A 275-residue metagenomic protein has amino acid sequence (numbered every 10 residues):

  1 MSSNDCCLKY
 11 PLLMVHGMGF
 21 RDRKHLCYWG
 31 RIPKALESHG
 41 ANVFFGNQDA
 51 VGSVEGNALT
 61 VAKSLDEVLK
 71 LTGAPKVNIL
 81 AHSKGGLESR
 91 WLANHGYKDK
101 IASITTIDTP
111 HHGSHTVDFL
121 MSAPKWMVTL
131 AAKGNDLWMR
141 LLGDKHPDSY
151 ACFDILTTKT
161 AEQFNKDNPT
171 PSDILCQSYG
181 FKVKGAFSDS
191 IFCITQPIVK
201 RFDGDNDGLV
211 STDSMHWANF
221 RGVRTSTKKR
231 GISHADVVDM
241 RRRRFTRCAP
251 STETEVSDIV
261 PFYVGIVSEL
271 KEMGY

Functional and structural regions predicted by a protein language model:
M1-C6, D167-N168: Short boundary motifs at domain starts and secondary-structure transition points
N4-V77: Active-site catalytic motif of lipid deacylating hydrolases and related acyltransferases
L12, H16, V43, A58-A161 (+1 more regions): Serine-dependent carboxylesterase/thioesterase catalytic core of lipase-like alpha/beta-hydrolase/SGNH enzymes
H16, N47-D49, D108, G180-K182 (+1 more regions): Residues at the C-termini of beta-strands that transition into short coil/loop
R21-R23, S53, E88, H112-T116 (+3 more regions): Short catalytic/ligand-binding loop motif for oxyanion handling, primarily in non-cytosolic enzymes, centered on
W29-I32, G96-K98, M121-P124, T195 (+1 more regions): Glycine-rich, phosphate-binding/catalytic loops in enzymes
G143-S188: A conserved mid-domain beta-alpha-beta active-site/ligand-binding segment of alpha/beta enzyme cores
T170-Y275: C-terminal catalytic-base region of ester-bond hydrolases, centering on the histidine of the charge-relay
